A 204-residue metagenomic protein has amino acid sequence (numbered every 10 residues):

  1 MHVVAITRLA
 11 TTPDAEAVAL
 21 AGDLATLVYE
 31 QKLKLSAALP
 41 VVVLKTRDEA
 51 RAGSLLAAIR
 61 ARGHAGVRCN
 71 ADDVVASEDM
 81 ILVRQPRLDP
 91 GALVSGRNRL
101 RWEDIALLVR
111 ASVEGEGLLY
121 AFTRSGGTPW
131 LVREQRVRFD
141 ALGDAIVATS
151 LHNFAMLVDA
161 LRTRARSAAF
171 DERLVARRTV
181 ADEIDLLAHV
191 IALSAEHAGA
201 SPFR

Functional and structural regions predicted by a protein language model:
M1-D72: Long alpha-helical, hydrophobic tracts
V4, V43, G66, V83-L88 (+4 more regions): Generic preference for hydrophobic/aromatic residues in regular secondary structure cores
I6-R8, R68-A71, P90, S95 (+4 more regions): Surface-exposed beta-strand edges and flanking loops
T12-D14, R51-G53, G96-R101, G126-R133: Short, surface-exposed beta-strand/loop "edge" segments at domain boundaries and coil↔beta transitions
V41, R62-R99: N-terminal recruitment modules of adaptor/scaffold proteins
D79-M80, R97, E116, G127 (+1 more regions): Intrinsic-disorder/low-complexity loop/linker signature
D89-T123: Phosphoinositide-dependent membrane-docking surfaces
R124-R204: Extended, charged low-complexity segments that frequently continue into or abut oligomerization scaffolds
